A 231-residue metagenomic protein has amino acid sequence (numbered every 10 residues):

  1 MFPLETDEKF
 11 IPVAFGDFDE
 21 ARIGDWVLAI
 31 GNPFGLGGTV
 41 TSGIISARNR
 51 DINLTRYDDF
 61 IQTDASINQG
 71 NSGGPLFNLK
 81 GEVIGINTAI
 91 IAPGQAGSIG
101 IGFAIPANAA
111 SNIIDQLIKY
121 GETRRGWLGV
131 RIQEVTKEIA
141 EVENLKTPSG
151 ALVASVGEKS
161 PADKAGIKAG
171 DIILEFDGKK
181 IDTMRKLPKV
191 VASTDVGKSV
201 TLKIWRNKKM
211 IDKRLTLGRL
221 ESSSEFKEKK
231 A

Functional and structural regions predicted by a protein language model:
M1-L4, I11, R22, N112-A231: C-terminal recognition in membrane/secretory proteostasis and scaffolding
P3, L28-A29, Q62, G85 (+2 more regions): Conserved beta-strand segments that form the floor/walls of ligand-binding pockets within enzyme and binding domains
P3-T6, I11-L28, Q69-S72, A192: Cleft-lining beta-strand/loop regions that shape enzyme active-site pockets
E8-P12, I30-I44, N49-G73, L79-G121 (+3 more regions): Active-site loop architecture of trypsin-fold serine endopeptidases
F15, A65, T88, G178 (+1 more regions): Active-site donor-binding loop signature of nucleotide-sugar glycosyltransferases
D17, F103-N108, T147, T194: Short, conserved loop/turn and helix-capping segments at secondary-structure boundaries that abut family-defining
A21-I30, L76, G81, A162 (+1 more regions): A structural signal for short beta-strand/turn segments enriched in small hydrophobics and glycine
P75-L76, L202: Short beta-strand scaffold segments in enzyme catalytic cores
